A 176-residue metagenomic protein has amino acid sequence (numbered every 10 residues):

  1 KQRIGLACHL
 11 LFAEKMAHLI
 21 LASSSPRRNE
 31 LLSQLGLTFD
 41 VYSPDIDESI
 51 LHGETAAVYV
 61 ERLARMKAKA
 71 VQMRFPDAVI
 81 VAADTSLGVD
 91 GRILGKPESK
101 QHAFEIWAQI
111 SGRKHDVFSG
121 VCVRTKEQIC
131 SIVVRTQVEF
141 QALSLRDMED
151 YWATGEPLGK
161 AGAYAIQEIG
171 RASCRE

Functional and structural regions predicted by a protein language model:
Q2-R3: Cationic, low-complexity basic patches in intrinsically disordered or flexible, solvent-exposed regions
A17-I20, A56-R175: Anionic-ligand binding patches
A17-L37: N-terminal beta1-alpha1 ligand-phosphate binding loop
S24, P44, K126: Cofactor-binding loop segments of dinucleotide-utilizing enzymes, especially the Rossmann-like FAD- and NAD(P)+-binding
E30-Q34, L51, M73-R74: Short loop/helix-cap segments at secondary-structure boundaries that form the rim of catalytic
D40-S49: A short beta-strand-loop structural module common to alpha/beta enzyme folds
